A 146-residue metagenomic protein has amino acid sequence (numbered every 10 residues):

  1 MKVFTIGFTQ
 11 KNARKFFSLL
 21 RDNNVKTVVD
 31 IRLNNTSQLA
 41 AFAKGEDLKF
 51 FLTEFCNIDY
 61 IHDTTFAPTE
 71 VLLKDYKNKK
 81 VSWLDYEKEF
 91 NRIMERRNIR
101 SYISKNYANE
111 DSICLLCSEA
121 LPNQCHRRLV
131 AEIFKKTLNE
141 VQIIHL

Functional and structural regions predicted by a protein language model:
M1-L146: Residues lining hydrophobic/aromatic ligand-binding pockets adjacent to catalytic sites
